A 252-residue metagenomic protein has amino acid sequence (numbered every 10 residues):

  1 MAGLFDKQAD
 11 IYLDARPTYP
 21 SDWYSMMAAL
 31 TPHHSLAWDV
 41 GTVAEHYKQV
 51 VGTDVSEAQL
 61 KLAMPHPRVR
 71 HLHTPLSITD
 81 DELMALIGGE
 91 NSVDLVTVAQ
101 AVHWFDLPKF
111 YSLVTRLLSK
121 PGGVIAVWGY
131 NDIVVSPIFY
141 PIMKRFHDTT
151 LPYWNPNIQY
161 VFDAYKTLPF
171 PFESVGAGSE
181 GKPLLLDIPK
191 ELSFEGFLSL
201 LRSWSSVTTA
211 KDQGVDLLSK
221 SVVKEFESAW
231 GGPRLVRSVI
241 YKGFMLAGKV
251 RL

Functional and structural regions predicted by a protein language model:
A2-Y19: Class I SAM-dependent methyltransferase Rossmann-like catalytic core, especially the SAM/SAH-binding loop
D14-L36: Conserved alpha-helix/loop element of class I SAM-dependent methyltransferases that forms part of the SAM/SAH-binding
M27, V43, V114-T115: Class I S-adenosylmethionine-dependent transferase superfamily signal
S35-L86, K109: Class I SAM-dependent methyltransferase SAM/SAH-binding core
S92-K109: A short SAM/SAH-binding and catalytic strip from SAM-dependent methyltransferases
P108-G123: A short glycine-rich, Lys/Arg-flanked "PGG" loop and its adjoining helix->strand segment in the class I
K120-L192: Conserved catalytic/acceptor-binding region of the Class I
K166-L252: Conserved Class I S-adenosyl-L-methionine
